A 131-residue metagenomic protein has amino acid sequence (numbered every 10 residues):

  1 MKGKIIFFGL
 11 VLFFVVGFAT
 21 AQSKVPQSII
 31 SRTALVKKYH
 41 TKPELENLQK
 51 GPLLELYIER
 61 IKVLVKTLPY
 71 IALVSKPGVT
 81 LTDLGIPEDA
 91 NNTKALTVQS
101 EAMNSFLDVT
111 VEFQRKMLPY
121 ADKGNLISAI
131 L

Functional and structural regions predicted by a protein language model:
M1-Q27: Bacterial Sec-dependent N-terminal signal peptides
G3-K4, K42, Q49, A102: Sparse, context-dependent recognition of short Cys/His-centered cofactor- or disulfide-binding micro-motifs
I5-I6, I29-I30, I58-I61, I71 (+4 more regions): Weak global preference for isoleucine
G9, A34, K38-L45, P52 (+3 more regions): Generic alpha-helix detector with strongest preference for long hydrophobic helices that associate with membranes
F13, P69, T80-D83, N125 (+1 more regions): Generic alpha-helix signal with a bias toward terminal, lower-confidence helices and secondary-structure junctions
Q22-L73, P77-T80: Immediate post-signal-peptide N-terminus of mature secreted/exported proteins
L84-L131: Surface-exposed, polar helix/loop patches in the mature regions of secreted/periplasmic/lumenal proteins that form
